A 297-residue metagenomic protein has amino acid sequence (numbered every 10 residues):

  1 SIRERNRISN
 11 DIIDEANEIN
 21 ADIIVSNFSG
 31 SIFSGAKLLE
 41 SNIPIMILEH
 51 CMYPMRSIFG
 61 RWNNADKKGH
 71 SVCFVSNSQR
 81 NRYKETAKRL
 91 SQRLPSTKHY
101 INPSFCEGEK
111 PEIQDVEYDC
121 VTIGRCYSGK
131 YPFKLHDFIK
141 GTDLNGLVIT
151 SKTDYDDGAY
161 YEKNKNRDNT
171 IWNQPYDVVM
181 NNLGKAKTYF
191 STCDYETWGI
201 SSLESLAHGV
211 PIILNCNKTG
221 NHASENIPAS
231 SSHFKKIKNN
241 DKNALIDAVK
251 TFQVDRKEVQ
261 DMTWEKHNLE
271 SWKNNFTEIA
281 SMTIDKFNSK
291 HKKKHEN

Functional and structural regions predicted by a protein language model:
S1-S41: N-terminal pre-catalytic "stem/leader" segment of glycosyltransferase-like enzymes
C51-Y53, S78-Q79, L94-P111, T153-Y155: Short beta-strand->alpha-helix junction loop in the catalytic core of nucleotide-activated group-transfer enzymes
M55-S96: A short, active-site helix/loop in glycosyltransferases that binds the activated sugar's phosphate group
G108-K130, H136-G141: Conserved donor-binding/catalytic core segment of Leloir-type glycosyltransferases
D157-M180: Nucleotide-activated donor-binding/catalytic signature segment of Leloir-type glycosyltransferases, i.e., the conserved
D194: Aromatic "clamp/platform" in nucleotide-sugar-dependent glycosyltransferases that forms part of the donor/acceptor
P211-G220: Short hydrophobic beta-strand element within catalytic cores of glycosyltransferases and related nucleotide-activated
K242-N243, K250-E296: A charged, aromatic-enriched C-terminal amphipathic alpha-helix characteristic of glycosyltransferases across folds
